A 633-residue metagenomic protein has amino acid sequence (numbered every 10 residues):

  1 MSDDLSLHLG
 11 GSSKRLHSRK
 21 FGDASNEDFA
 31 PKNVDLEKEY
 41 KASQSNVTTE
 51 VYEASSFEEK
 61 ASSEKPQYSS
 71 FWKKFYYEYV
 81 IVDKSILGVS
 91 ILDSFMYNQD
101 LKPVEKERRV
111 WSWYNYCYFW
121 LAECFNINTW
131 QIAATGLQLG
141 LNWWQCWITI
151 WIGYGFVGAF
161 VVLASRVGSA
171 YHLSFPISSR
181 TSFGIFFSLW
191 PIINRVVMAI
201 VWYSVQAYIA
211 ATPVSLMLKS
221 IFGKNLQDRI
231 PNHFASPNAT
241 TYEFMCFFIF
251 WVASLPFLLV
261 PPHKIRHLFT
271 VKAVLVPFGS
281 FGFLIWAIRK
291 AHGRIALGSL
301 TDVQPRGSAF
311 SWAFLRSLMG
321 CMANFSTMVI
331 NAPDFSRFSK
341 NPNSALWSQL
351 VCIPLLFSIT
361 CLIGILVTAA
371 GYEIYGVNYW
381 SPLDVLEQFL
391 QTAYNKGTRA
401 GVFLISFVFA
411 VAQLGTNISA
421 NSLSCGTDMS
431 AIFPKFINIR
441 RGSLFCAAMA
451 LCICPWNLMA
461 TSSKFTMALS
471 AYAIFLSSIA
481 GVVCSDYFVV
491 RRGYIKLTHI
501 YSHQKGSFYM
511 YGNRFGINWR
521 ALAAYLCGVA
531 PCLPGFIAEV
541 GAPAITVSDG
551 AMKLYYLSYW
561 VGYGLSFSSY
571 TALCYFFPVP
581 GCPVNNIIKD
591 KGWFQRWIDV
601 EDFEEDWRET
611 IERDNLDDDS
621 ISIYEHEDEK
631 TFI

Functional and structural regions predicted by a protein language model:
S2-W143, V274, S280-F283, K290-I295 (+4 more regions): Membrane-interface "cap" regions at the ends of multi-pass membrane proteins
A61, P66-Y79, E105, Q138 (+6 more regions): Inter-helical loop and helix-membrane interface segments of multi-pass membrane transporters/permeases
D83-F183, F187-W190, T327-L355, E373-I374 (+3 more regions): Transmembrane helix-boundary motif of multi-pass solute transporters/channels
R109, A133-S165, V276-I453: Membrane-embedded translocation segments of transport machinery
L137-G140, R166-V167, S182, W190 (+7 more regions): Membrane-water interface regions at transmembrane-helix termini and the short interhelical loops of multi-pass membrane
V205-V214, M245-R289, L297-S299, Q349-I353 (+1 more regions): Membrane-interface loop-to-helix entry segments
S236-F247, A431-S462, M510-P531: Loop-to-transmembrane helix boundary motifs in multi-pass membrane proteins
A239-T241, A480-S568: C-terminal membrane-solvent junction of multi-pass transporters and transport-like membrane proteins
